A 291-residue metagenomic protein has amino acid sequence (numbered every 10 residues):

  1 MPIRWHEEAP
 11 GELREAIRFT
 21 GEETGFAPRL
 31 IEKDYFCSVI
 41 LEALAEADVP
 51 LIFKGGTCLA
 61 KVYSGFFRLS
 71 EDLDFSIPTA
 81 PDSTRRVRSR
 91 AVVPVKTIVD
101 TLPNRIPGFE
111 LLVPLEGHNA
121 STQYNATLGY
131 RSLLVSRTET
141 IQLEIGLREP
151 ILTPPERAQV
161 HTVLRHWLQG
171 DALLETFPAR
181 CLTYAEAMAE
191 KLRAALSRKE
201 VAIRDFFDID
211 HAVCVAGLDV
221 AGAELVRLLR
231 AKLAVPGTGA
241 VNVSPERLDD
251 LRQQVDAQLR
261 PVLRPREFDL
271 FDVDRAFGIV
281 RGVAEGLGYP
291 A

Functional and structural regions predicted by a protein language model:
M1-L51, K61-E71, I77-A291: Structured mid-to-C-terminal alpha-helical surface segments
F53-T57: Glycine-rich beta-strand-to-loop/alpha-helix junction loops that act as flexible
